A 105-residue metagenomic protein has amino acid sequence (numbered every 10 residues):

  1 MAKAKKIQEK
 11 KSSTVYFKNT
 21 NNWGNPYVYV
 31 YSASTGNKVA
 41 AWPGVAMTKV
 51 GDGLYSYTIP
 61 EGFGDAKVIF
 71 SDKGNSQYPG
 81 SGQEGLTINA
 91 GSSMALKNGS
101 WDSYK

Functional and structural regions predicted by a protein language model:
M1-I7, E84-K105: Extracellular beta-sheet/turn segments enriched in Thr/Pro/Gly and aliphatic residues
K11-V15: Structural beta-strand segments of beta-rich domains
Y16, Y29, S71, A95-L96: Residues in well-ordered beta-strands of folded domains
T20-E61, K73-G85: Aromatic-rich carbohydrate-binding modules that target alpha-glucans
G64-V68: Exposed beta-strand face motif in extracellular beta-rich ectodomains
